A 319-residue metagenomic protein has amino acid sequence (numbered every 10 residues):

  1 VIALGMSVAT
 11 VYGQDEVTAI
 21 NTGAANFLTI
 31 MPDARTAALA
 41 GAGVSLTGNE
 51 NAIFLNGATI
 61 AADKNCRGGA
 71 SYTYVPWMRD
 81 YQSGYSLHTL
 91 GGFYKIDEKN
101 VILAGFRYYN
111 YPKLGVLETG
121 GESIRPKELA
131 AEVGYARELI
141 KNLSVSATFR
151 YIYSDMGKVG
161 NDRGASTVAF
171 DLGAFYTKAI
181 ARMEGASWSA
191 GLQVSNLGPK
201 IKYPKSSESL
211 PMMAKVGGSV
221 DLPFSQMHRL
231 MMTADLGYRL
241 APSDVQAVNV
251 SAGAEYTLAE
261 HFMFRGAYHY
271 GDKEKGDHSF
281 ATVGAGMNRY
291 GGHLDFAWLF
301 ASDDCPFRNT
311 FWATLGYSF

Functional and structural regions predicted by a protein language model:
V1-S7: Bacterial N-terminal signal peptides
V8-G13: Sec/Tat signal peptide C-region and signal peptidase I cleavage site
Q14-F319: Subset of outer-membrane beta-barrel
